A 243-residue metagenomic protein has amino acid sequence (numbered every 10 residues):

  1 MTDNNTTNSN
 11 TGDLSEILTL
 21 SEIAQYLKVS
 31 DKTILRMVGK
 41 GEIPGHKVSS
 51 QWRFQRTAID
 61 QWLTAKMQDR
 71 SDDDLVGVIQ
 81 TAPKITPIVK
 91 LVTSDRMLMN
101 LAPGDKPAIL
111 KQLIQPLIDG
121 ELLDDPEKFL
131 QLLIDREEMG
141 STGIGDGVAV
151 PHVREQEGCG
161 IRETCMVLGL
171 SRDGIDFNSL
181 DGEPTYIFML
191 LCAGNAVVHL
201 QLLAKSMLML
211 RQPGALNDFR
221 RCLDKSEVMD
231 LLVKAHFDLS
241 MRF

Functional and structural regions predicted by a protein language model:
M1-F243: Cytosolic covalent-transfer regions centered on His/Cys nucleophiles that carry phosphoryl or persulfide groups
